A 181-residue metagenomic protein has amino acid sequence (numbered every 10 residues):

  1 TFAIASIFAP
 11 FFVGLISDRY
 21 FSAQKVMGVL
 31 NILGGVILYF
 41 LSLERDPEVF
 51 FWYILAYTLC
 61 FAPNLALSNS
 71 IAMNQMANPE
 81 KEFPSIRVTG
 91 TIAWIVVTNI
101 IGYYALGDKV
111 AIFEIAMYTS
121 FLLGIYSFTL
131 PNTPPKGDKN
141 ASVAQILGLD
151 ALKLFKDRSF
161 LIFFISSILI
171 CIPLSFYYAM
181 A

Functional and structural regions predicted by a protein language model:
T1-S6, S159-A181: Helix-loop boundary and gating motifs at the non-cytosolic
A3-F11, W94-I95, N99: Residue-level signature of mid-helix packing/kink "hotspots" within the transmembrane helices of 12-pass Major
F8-S22, Y104-L106: Helix-to-loop junctions at the C-terminal end of transmembrane segments in multipass secondary transporters
K25-Y39: Structural signature of the two symmetry-related core transmembrane helices
S42-I54: Helix-loop junctions at membrane interfaces in 12-TM secondary transporters
I54-T89: Cytoplasmic helix-loop-helix junction between adjacent transmembrane helices in 12-TM secondary transporters
M117-G137: C-terminal membrane-cytosol helix-exit motif in multi-pass small-molecule transporters
L130-I165: Juxtamembrane intracellular "pre-TM" segments in multi-pass secondary transporters
